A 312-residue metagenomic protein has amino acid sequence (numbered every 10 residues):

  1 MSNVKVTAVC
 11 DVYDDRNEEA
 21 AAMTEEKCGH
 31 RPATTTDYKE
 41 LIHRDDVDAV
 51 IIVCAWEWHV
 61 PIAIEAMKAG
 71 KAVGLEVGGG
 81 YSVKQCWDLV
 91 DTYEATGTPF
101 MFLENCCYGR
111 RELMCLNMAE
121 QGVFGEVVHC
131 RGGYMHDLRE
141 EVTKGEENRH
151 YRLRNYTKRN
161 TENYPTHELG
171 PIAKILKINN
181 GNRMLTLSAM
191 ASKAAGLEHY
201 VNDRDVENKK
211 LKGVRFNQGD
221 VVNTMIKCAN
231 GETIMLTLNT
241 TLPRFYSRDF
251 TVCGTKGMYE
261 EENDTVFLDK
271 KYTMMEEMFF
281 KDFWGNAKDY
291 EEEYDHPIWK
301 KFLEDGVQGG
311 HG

Functional and structural regions predicted by a protein language model:
M1-K27: N-terminal Rossmann-like dinucleotide-binding module
A8, A49, H129: Short, Asp-centered acidic motifs that coordinate Mg2+ and/or phosphate in catalytic or ligand-binding sites
A20-G29, D88, T92-T96: Short, conserved SAM-binding/catalytic segment of Class I S-adenosyl-L-methionine-dependent methyltransferases
R31-A49: A structured beta-alpha segment of the ubiquitous adenosine-cofactor-binding alpha/beta core
A49, A55-W56, V60-Y108, G122: Beta-strand-loop-alpha-helix segment that lines the small-molecule cofactor/substrate pocket of alpha/beta enzymes
T96-M101, C106-R215, M258: Predominantly a Rossmann-like dinucleotide-binding segment in NAD(P)-dependent oxidoreductases
E198-R215, K227-C228, K256-G312: C-terminal glycine/acidic-rich active-site capping loop/insertion
L236-Y246: Glycine-rich phosphate/pyrophosphate-binding beta-alpha loops
